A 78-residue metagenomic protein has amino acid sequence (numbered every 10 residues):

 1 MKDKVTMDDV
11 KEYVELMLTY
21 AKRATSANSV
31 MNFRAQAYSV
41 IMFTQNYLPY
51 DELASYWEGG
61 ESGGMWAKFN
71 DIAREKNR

Functional and structural regions predicted by a protein language model:
M1-K4, D8, I72-R78: Short intrinsically disordered terminal tails
K2-R34: N-terminal acidic leader/helix
K22-T25, L48, N77: Secondary-structure transition/hinge residues
V30-D71: Short, charge-rich amphipathic interface segments used for partner binding and complex assembly
